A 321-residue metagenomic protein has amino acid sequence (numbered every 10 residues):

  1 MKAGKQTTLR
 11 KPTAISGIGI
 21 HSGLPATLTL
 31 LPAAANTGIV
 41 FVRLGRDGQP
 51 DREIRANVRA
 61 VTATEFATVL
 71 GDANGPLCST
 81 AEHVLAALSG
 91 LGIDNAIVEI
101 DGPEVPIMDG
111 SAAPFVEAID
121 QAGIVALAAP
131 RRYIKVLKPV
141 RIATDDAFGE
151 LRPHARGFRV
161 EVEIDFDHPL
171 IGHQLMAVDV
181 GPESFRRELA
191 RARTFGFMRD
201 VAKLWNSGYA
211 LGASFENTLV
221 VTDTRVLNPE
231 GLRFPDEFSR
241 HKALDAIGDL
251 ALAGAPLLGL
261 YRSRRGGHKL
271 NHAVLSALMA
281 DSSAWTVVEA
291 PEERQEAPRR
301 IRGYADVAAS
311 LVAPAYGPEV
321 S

Functional and structural regions predicted by a protein language model:
M1-D94, E99-S321: C-terminal regulatory domains involved in ligand/effector binding and gene-expression control
